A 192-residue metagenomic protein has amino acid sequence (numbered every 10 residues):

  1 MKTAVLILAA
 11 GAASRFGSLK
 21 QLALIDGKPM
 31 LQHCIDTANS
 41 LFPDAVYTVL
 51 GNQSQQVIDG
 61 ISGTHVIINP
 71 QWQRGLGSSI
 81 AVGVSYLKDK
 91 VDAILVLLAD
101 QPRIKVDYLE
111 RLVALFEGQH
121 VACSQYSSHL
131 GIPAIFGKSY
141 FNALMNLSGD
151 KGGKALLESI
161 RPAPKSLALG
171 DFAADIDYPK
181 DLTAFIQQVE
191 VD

Functional and structural regions predicted by a protein language model:
M1, N146-D192: Conserved alpha/beta core of the MobA/IspD/sugar-nucleotide pyrophosphorylase nucleotidyltransferase superfamily
K2-A99, R103-L130, P162-L169: Nucleotide and nucleotide-moiety/phosphate-recognizing core
R15, Q56-V57, A143, D175 (+1 more regions): Phosphate- and divalent-cation-binding pockets in alpha/beta enzyme and binding domains that engage nucleotide-derived
S18, Y108, Y140, G152-G153: Hydrophobic alpha-helical segments typical of transmembrane helices and their membrane-interface/capping positions
A81, K138, K180-A184: Short, surface-exposed amphipathic charged segments that create phosphate/polyanion-binding patches used for binding
L109, Y140-L144, D181-L182: A generic structural signal for short hydrophobic patches within well-formed alpha-helices
V121-C123, P133-I135, L156: Conserved hydrophobic/aromatic beta-strand scaffold that supports enzyme active sites
I132-F136, D175-I176: Short glycine- and hydrophobic/aromatic-rich loop-to-beta-strand nucleating segment in the catalytic cores
